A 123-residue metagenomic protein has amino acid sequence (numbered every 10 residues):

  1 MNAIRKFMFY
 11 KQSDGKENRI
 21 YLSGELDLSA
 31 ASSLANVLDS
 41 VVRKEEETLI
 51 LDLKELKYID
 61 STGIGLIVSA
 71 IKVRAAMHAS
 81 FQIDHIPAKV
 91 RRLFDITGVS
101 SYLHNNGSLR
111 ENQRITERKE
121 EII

Functional and structural regions predicted by a protein language model:
M1-K57, S69-I123: STAS-like cytosolic regulatory interaction modules
